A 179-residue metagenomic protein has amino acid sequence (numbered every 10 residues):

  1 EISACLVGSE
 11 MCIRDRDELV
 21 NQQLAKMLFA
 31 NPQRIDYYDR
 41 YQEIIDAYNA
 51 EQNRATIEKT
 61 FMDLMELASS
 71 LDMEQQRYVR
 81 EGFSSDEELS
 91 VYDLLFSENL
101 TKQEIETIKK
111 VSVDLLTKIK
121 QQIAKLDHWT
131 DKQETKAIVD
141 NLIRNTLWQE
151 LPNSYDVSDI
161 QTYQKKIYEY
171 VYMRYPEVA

Functional and structural regions predicted by a protein language model:
E1-G8, C12: Single conserved hydrophobic/aromatic residue that forms the stacking wall/gate of nucleotide- or nucleobase-binding
D17, A30-A179: C-terminal amphipathic alpha-helical interaction region
Q23-M27: Short, charge/polar-rich alpha-helical segments
